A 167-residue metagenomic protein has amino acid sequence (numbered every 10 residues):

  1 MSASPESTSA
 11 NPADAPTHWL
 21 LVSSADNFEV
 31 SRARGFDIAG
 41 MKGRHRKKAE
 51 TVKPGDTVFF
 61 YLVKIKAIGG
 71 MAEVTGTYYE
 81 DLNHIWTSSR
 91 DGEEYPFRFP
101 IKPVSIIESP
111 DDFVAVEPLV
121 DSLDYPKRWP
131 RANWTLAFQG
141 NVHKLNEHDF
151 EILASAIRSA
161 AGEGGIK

Functional and structural regions predicted by a protein language model:
M1-P54, L62, E147-I152, A156-K167: Compositionally biased, charged N-terminal/linker segments
T17, I68, F97: Residues that flank catalytic or metal-binding motifs in active/ligand-binding sites
E29-S31, A67-G70, D81-N83: Short acidic/glycine-rich loop or secondary-structure boundary segments that cap or lie
Y61-A67: Short, charged beta-turn/beta-strand-edge "cap" motif at the junction between a beta-strand and an adjacent loop
E73-H143: Aromatic- and Lys/Arg-enriched surface recognition patch
